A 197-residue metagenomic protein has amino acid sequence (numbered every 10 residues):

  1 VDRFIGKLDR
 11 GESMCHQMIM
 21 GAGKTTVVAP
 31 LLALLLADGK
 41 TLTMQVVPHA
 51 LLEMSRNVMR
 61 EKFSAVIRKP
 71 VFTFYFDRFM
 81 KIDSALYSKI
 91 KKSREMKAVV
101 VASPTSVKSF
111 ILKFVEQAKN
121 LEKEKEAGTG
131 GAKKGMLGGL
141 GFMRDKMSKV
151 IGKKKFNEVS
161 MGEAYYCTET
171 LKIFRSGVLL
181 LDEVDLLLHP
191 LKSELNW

Functional and structural regions predicted by a protein language model:
V1-R10: N-terminal pre-P-loop "Q-motif" helix
D2, A29-A33, D83-K89, A164-C167: Eukaryotic intrinsically disordered and solvent-exposed regulatory patches
D9-H16, K40-L42, M96-A98: Pre-Walker A (Motif I) flank of P-loop NTPase domains
D9-L31: Walker A/P-loop
M18-G23, V46-H49, E183-L187: Conserved helicase ATPase motor motifs in RecA-like P-loop NTPase domains
T25-V27, T41-D83, P104-I111: Conserved Walker A/P-loop ATP-binding site and its immediately adjacent core in helicase/helicase-like ATPase domains
A33-L34, K108-W197: Signature of the SF2 helicase/ATPase Hel1-core->accessory helical subdomain module
R78-V100, K113-E124, V150: Conserved motor-coupling elements within RecA-like helicase/translocase cores
